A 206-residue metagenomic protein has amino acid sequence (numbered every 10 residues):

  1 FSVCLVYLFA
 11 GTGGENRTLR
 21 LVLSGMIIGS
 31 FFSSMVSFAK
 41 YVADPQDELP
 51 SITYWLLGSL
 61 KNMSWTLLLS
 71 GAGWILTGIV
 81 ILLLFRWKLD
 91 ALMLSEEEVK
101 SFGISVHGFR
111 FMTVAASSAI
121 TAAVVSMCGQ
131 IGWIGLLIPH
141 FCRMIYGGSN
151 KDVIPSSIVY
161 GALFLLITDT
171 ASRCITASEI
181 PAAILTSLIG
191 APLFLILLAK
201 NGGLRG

Functional and structural regions predicted by a protein language model:
F1-G206: Alpha-helical transmembrane segments in inner-membrane proteins
